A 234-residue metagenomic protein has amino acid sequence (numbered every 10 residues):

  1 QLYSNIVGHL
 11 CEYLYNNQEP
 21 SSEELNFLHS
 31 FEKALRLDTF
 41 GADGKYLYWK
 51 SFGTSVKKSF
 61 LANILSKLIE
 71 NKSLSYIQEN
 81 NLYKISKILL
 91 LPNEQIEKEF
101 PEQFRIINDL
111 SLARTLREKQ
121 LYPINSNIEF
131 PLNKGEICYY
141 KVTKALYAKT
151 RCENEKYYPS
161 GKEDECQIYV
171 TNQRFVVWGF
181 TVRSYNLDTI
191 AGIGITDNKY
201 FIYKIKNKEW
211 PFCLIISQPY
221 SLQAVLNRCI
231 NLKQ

Functional and structural regions predicted by a protein language model:
Q1, Q218-P219: Secondary-structure junction/capping motif
Q1-R117, P123, I168-Y169: Amphipathic alpha-helical protein-interaction segments
E32, S86, P101-Q103, N108 (+7 more regions): Generic alpha-helix signal with a bias toward terminal, lower-confidence helices and secondary-structure junctions
G44, K98-F100, E118, Y200-F201 (+2 more regions): Short, intrinsically disordered/low-complexity patches at protein termini and at juxtamembrane boundaries
E97-E165: Anionic N-terminal interaction surfaces
E153-S217: Phosphoinositide-binding peripheral membrane targeting modules
S221-Q234: Terminal and domain-flanking low-complexity segments
